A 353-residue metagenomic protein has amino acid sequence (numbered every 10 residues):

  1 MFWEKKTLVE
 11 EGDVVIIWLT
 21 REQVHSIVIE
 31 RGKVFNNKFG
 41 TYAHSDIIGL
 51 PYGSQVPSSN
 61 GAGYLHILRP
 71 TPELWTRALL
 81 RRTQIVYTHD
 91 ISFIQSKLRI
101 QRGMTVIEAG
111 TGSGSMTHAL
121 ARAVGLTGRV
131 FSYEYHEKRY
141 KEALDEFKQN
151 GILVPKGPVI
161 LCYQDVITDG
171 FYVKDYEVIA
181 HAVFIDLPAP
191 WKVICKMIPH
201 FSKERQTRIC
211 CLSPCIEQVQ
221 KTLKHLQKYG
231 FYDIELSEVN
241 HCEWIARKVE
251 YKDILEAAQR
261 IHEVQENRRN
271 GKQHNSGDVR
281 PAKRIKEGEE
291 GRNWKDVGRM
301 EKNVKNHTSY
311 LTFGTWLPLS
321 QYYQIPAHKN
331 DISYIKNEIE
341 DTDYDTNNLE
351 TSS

Functional and structural regions predicted by a protein language model:
M1-P72: N-terminal auxiliary segments of SAM/dcSAM-dependent transferases
W3-L8, A78-S92: Conserved SAM-binding loop and adjacent beta-strand
I85-T105: Conserved alpha-helix/loop element of class I SAM-dependent methyltransferases that forms part of the SAM/SAH-binding
Q101-G112, F131: Conserved class I S-adenosyl-L-methionine
S113-L126, I198-P199: Conserved SAM-binding loop of SAM-dependent methyltransferases across substrates and taxa, primarily the Class I
R129-E134, C211: Conserved SAM-binding motif I beta-strand of class I
Y133-W191, R247-K248: S-adenosyl-L-methionine
K196-T308, T315: C-terminal substrate-binding/active-site "lid" region of AdoMet-derived donor-dependent transferases
